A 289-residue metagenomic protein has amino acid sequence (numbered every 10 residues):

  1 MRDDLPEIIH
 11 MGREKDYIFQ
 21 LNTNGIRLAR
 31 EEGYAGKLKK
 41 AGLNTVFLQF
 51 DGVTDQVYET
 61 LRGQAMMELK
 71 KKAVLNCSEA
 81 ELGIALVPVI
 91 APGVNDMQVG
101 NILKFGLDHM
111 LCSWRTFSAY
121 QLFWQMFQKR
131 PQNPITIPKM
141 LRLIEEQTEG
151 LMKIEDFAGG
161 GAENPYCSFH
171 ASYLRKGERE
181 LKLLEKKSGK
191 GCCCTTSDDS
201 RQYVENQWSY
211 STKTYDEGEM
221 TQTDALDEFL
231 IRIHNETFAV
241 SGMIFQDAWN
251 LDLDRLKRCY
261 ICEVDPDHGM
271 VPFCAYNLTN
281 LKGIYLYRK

Functional and structural regions predicted by a protein language model:
R2-Y120, W124: Radical SAM/AdoMet-radical enzyme domain recognition
I26, V94-D96, E149-M152, A239-M243 (+1 more regions): A short linear-motif detector with a strong N-terminal bias
E79-H234: Radical SAM enzyme [4Fe-4S]-AdoMet core and its adjacent flexible, acidic and glycine-rich loops/tails across
V89, A275-Y276: Surface loops and adjacent helix of pleckstrin homology
V204-D267, A275: Basic, glycine-rich polyanion-binding accessory segments appended to enzymes
L278-K289: A short, polar/charged loop-to-alpha-helix boundary motif
